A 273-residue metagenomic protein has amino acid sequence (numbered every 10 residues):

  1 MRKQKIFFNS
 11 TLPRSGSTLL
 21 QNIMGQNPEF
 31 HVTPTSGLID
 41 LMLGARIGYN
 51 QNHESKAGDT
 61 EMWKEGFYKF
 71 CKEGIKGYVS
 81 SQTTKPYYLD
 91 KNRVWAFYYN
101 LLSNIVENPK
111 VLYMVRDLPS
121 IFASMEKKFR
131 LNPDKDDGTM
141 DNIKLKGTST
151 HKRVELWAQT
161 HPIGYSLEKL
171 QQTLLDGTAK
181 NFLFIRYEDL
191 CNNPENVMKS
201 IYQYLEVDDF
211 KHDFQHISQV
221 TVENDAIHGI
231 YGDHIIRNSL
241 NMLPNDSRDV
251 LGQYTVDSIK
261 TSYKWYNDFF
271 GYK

Functional and structural regions predicted by a protein language model:
M1-F7, Q159, L167, Q171-L175 (+1 more regions): PAPS-dependent sulfotransferases, especially Golgi type II membrane carbohydrate sulfotransferases
M1-K76, Q82: PAPS-dependent sulfotransferase catalytic core
S10, D90-N92, V115-R116, Y187: Short His-Asn-centered micro-motif
G16-F30, L102-V106, F184-D209: PAPS/PAP-binding and catalytic site of the sulfotransferase fold
T18-Q21, I39-M42, A96-Y98, P119-S124 (+1 more regions): Short catalytic/ligand-binding loop motif for oxyanion handling, primarily in non-cytosolic enzymes, centered on
E65-S81, A123-Y204, Y263-W265: PAPS-dependent sulfotransferase catalytic domain
C71-L101: Glycine-rich phosphate-binding loop used to anchor ATP phosphates in small-molecule kinases, encompassing both
K91, L102-K128: Conserved phosphate-donor/acceptor-positioning beta-strand/loop module used by diverse small-molecule
